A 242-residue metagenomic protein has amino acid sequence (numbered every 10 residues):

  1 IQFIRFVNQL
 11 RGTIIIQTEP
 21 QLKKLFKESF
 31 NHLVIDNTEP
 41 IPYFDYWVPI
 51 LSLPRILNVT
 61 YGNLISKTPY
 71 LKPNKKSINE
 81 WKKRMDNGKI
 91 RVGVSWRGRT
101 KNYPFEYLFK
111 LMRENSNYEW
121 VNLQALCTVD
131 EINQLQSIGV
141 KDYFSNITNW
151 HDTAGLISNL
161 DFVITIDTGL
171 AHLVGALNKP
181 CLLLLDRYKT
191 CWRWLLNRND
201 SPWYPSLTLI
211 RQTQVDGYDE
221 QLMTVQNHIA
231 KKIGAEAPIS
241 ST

Functional and structural regions predicted by a protein language model:
I1-T242: Catalytic machinery of carbohydrate-active enzymes, primarily nucleotide-sugar-dependent glycosyltransferases
